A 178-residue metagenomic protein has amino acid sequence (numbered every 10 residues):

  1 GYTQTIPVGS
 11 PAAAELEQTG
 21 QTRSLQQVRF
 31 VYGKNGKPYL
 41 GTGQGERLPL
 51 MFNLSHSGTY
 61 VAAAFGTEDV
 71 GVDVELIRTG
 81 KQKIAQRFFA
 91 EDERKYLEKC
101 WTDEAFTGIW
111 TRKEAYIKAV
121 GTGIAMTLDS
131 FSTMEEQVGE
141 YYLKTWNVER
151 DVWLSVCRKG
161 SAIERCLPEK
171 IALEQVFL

Functional and structural regions predicted by a protein language model:
G1-L178: Core catalytic alpha/beta fold that binds nucleotide/phospho-ligands
